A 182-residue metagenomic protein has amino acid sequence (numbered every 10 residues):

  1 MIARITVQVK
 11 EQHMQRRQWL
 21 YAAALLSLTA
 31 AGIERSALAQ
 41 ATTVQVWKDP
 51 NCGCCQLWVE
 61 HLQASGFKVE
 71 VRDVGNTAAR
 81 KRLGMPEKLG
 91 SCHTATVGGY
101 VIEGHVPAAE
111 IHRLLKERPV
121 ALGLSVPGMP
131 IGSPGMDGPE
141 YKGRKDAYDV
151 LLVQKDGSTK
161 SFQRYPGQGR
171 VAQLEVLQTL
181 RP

Functional and structural regions predicted by a protein language model:
M1-A31: N-terminal secretory signal peptides
A37-A41: Boundary at the C-terminal end of the N-terminal hydrophobic targeting segment
T42-L57: Local sequence-structure signature of Cys/Sec-based thiol-disulfide redox active-site neighborhoods
N51, W58, G75, P107-I111: Stable alpha-helical elements in mature extracytoplasmic
L57-H61, S65: Typically the conserved alpha-helix immediately C-terminal to a functionally engaged Cys/Sec in thioredoxin-like
K68: Residue-level detector of anion-binding/catalytic polar loops
V71-D73: A structural preference for short, hydrophobic beta-strand core positions in alpha/beta folds
R82-L174: Thiol/selenol-based redox catalytic cores and closely related redox-interacting motifs
